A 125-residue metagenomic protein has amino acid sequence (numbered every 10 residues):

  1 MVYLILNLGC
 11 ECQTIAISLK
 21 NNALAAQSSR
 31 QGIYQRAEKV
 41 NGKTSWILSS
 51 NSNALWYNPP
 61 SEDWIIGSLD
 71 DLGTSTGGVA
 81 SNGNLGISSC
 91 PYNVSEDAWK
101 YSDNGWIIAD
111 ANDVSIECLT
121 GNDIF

Functional and structural regions predicted by a protein language model:
M1-G9: Cleavable N-terminal signal peptides of Sec/SRP-targeted secreted and luminal proteins
L8-N122: Interface elements of modular peptide-recognition networks comprising either
F125: Extracellular carbohydrate-recognition regions
